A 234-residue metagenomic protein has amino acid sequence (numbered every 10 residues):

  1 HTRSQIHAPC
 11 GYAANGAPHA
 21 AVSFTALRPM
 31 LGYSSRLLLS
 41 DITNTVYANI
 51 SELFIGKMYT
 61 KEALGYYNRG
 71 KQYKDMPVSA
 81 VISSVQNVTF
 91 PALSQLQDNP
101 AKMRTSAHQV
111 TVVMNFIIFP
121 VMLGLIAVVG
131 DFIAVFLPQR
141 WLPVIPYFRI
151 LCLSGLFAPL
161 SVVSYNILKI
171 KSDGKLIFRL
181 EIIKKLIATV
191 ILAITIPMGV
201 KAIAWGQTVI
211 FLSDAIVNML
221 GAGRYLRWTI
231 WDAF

Functional and structural regions predicted by a protein language model:
H1-P9, S40, N44, A48 (+5 more regions): Short runs within selected transmembrane alpha-helices of multi-pass transporters and secretion channels
T2-N49, V88-T105, A222-F234: Interhelical loop/hinge segments that connect adjacent transmembrane helices in multipass membrane
T25-Y33, L37, L53-K74, R104-T105 (+1 more regions): Interfacial/gating helices of multi-pass transporter permease domains
Y47-I55, Y59, R69, T89 (+2 more regions): Hydrophobic/aromatic end-of-helix segments at the C-terminal termini of transmembrane alpha-helices
L53, L64-G65, I177-F178, I203-A204 (+1 more regions): Alpha-helical transmembrane segments and their helix-entry boundary regions
M58-K61, Q97, I170-K171, P197-M198: Helix-loop interface residues and adjacent transmembrane-helix termini in multi-pass membrane transporters, primarily
G70, K74-I118, Y165-I170: Helix-loop junctions and terminal segments of transmembrane helices in multi-pass membrane transport/translocation
A107-P159, T189-P197: Alpha-helical transmembrane segments of multi-pass membrane transport and lipid-handling proteins
